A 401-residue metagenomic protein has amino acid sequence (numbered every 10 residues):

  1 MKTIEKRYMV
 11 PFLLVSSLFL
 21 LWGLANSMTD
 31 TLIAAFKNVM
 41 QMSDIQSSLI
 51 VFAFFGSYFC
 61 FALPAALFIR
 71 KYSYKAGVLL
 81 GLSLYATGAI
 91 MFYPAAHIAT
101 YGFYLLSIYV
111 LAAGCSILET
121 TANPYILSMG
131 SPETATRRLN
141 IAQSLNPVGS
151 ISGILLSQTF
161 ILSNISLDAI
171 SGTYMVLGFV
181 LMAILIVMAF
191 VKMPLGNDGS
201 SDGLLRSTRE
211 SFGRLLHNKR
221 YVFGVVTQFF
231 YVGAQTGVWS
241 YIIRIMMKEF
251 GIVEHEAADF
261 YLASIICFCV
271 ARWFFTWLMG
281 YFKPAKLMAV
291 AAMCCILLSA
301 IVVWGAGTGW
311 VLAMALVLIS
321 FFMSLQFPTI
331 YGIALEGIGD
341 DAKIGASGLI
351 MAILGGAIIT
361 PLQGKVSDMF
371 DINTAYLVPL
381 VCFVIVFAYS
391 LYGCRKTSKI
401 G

Functional and structural regions predicted by a protein language model:
V10-N38, A122-N123, V238-M246: Extracytoplasmic
T29-I33, R214-L262: Extracytoplasmic gate region of multi-pass secondary transporters
F52-L67, L262-F274: Central cavity-lining transmembrane alpha-helices of secondary-active solute carriers, predominantly the Major
S83-I98, M293-G307: C-terminal ends and interior cores of transmembrane alpha-helices in multi-pass membrane transporters/permeases
Y101-L118, V311-L325: Hydrophobic core of transmembrane alpha-helices in multi-pass small-molecule transporters, especially MFS/SLC-type
I117-S131, S324-G339: Intracellular juxtamembrane helix-capping segments at the cytosolic ends of symmetry-related transmembrane helices
P132-E133, R138-M193: Helix-loop-helix hairpin linking two adjacent transmembrane segments in secondary transporters
